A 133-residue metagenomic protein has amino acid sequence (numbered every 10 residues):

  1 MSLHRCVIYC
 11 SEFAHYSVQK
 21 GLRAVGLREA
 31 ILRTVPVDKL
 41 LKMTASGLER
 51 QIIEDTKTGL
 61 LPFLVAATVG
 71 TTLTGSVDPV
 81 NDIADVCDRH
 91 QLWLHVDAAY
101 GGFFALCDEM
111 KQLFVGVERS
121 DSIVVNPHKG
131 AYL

Functional and structural regions predicted by a protein language model:
M1-L133: Conserved PLP-enzyme active-site core in the AAT-like
